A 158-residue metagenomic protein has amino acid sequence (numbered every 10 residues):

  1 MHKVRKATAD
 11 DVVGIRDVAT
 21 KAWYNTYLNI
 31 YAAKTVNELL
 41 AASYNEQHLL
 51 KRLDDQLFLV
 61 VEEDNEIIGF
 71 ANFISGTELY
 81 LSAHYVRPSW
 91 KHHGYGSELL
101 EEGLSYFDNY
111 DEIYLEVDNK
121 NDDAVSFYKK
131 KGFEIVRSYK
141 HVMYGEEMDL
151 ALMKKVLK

Functional and structural regions predicted by a protein language model:
M1-K3: Extreme N-terminal starter segment of soluble prokaryotic enzymes
K6-V12, D17-W90, L100-E102, Y106 (+2 more regions): Acetyl-CoA-dependent GNAT
N29-I30, H93-G94, E147: Non-catalytic, surface-exposed connector residues within folded enzymatic/regulatory domains
Q56, Y110-I113: Secondary-structure boundary/capping positions in well-ordered alpha/beta enzyme cores
E66, A83, R87-E101, Y110 (+2 more regions): Conserved glycine-rich acetyl-CoA-binding loop
F70, Y95-S97, E146: Gly/Ser/Thr-rich helix-start
E112-V125, K129-K131, R137-K158: C-terminal "cap" of GNAT-fold acetyltransferases
